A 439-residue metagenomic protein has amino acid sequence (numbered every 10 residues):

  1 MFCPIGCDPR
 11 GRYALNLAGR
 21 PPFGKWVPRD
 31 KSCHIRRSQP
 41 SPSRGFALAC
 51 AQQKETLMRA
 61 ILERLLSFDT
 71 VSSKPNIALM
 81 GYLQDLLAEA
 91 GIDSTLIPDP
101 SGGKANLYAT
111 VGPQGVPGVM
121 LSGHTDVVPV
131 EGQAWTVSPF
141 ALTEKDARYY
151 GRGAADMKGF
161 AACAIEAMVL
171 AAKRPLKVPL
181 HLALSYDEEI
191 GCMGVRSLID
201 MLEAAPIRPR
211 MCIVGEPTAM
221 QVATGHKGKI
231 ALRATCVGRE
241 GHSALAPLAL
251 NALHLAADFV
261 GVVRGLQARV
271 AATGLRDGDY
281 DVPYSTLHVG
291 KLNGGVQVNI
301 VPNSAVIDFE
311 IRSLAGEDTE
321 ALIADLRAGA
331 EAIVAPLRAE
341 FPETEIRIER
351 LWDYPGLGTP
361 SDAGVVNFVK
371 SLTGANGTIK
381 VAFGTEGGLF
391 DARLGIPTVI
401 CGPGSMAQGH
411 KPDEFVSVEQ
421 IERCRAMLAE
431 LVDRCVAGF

Functional and structural regions predicted by a protein language model:
F2, L15-L17, L48: Leucine-biased recognition of intrinsically disordered, low-complexity hydrophobic segments
R12, L17, F23, K31-H34 (+1 more regions): Short terminal hydrophobic/aromatic SLiMs and anchors at protein ends
R36-R37, R44-L57: Short, Lys/Arg-enriched N-terminal segments with co-localized hydrophobic residues within the first ~10-30 amino acids
A51, P100, R233-F439: Metal-dependent amide/peptide-bond hydrolase catalytic core, centered on the "pita-bread" metallohydrolase fold
A51-R152, K173-L176, G395, S405: Acidic/His- and Gly-rich active-site-bordering loop/insert found across diverse amide/peptide-bond hydrolases
D146-Y149, A155, G159-G265, H410-R423: Fold-level recognition of mixed alpha/beta catalytic cores in primary-metabolism enzymes, strongest
